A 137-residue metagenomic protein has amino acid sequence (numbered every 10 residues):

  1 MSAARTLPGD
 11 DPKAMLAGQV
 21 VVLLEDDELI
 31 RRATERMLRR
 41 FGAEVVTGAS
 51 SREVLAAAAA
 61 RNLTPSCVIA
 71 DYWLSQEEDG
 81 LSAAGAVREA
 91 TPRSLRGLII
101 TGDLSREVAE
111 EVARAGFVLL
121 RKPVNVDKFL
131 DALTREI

Functional and structural regions predicted by a protein language model:
M1-V22, E28-L29, E35, R52 (+6 more regions): Non-catalytic signal-transmission and effector/linker regions of two-component phosphorelay proteins
L24-E25, G48, V68, I100: Conserved sequence signature across two-component system core domains
D26-D27, Y72: Generic detector of well-ordered alpha-helical packing
R39-A57: Short hydrophobic/Thr-rich beta-strand motif most characteristic of the beta2 strand and flanking loop of CheY-like
V45-T47, G97, L119: Conserved beta-strand scaffold positions in the cores of enzyme catalytic domains, especially in NTP/NDP-utilizing
P65, I69-R88: Conserved phosphotransfer microenvironments
L74, D103-E107: Conserved phosphotransfer active-site motifs of two-component signaling proteins, especially the receiver
L95, I100-T101: Hydrophobic/aromatic residues positioned on beta-strands within the core alpha/beta folds
